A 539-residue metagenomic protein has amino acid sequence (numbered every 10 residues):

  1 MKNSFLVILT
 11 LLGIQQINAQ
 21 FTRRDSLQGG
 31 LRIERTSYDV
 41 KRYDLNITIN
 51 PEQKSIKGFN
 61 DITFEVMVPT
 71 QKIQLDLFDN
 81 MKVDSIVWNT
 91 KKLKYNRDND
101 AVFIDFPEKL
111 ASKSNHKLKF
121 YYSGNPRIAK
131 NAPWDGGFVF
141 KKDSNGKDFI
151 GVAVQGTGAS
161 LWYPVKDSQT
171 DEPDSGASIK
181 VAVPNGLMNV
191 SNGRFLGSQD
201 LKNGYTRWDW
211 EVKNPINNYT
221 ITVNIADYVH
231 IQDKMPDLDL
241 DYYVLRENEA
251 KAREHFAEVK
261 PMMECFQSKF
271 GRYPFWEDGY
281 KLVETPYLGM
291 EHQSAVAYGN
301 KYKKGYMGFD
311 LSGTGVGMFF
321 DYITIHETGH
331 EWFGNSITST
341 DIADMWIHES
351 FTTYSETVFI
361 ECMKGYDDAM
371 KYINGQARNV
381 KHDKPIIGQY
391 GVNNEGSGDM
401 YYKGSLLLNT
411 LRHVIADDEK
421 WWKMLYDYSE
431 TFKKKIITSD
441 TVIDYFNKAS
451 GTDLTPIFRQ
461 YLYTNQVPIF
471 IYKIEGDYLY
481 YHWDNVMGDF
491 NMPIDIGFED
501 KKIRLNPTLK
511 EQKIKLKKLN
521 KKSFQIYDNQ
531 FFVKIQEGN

Functional and structural regions predicted by a protein language model:
M1-R24: Bacterial Sec-dependent N-terminal signal peptides
N18, W210, Y242-V486: Hydrophobic alpha-helical and helix-loop surface patches within well-folded domains that function as non-catalytic
A19-K57, E65, D84, K141-K147 (+2 more regions): N-terminal, polar/Ser/Thr-rich
R23-R24, K119-D227, S523-V533: Extended, low-hydrophobicity, Ser/Thr/Pro/Gly-biased non-transmembrane segments
F59-N80, P164-Q169, G176-P184, D440 (+1 more regions): Surface-exposed beta-strand/loop patches in extracellular or lumenal glycoproteins
I73, F78-K141, G204, K513-L519: A surface-exposed beta-strand-loop module
V83-W88, L454-T455, F470, I474-D528: Beta-strand-rich binding/interaction modules
